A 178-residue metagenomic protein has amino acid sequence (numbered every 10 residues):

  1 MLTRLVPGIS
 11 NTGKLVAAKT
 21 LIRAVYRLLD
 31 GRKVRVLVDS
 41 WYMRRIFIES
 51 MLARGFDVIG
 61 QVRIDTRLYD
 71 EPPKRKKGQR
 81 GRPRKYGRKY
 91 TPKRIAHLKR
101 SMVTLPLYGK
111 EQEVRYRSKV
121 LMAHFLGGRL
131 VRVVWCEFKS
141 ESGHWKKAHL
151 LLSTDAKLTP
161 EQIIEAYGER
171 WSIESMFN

Functional and structural regions predicted by a protein language model:
L2-N178: Single, function-defining residue in the core of a domain
